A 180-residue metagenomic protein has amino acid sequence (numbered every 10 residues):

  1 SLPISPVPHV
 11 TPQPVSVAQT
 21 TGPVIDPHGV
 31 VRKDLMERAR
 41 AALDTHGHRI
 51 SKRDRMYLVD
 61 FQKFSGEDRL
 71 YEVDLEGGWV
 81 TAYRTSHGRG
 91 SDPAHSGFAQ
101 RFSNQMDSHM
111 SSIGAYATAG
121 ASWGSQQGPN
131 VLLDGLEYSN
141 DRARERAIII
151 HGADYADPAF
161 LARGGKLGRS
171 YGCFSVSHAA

Functional and structural regions predicted by a protein language model:
I4-S170, A179: Cell wall/extracellular polymer interaction/catalysis modules
